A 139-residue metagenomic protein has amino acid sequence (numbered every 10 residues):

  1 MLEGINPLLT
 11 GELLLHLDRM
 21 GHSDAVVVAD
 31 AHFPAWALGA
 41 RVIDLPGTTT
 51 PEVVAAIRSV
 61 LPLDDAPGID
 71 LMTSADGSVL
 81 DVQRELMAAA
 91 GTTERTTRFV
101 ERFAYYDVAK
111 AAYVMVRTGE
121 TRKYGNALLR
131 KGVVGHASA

Functional and structural regions predicted by a protein language model:
M1-H16, S74-A75, E101-A112: Short N-terminal secondary-structure initiator segments
M1-V42: Long, hydrophobic N-terminal alpha-helical segment
G11-E12, V42-R58: Gly/Ser/Thr-rich active-site loops/lids in small-molecule metabolic enzymes that frequently grip phosphoryl groups
H16, M20-S23, A56-D64, E85-T93 (+1 more regions): Change "in soluble alpha/beta enzymes" to "in soluble alpha/beta proteins
G21-D24, L38-A40, A66, K110-A112 (+1 more regions): Short coil/turn connectors at secondary-structure junctions
R41-L45, G68-V79: Short, glycine/charged-rich beta-strand-loop motifs at protein surfaces that mediate ligand recognition and catalysis
V53-A75: Active-site pocket-lining segment
D76-A139: Glycine-rich, aromatic-bearing surface loops/beta-hairpins
